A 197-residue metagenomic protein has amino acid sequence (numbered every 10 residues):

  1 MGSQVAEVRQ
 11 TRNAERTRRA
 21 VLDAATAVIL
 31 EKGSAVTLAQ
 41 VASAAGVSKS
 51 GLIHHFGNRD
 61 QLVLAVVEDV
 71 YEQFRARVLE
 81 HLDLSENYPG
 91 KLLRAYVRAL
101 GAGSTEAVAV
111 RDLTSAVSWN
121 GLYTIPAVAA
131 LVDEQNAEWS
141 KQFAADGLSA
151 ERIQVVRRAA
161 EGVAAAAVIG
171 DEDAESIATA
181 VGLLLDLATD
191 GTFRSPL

Functional and structural regions predicted by a protein language model:
M1-R16, S195-L197: N-terminal intrinsically disordered/low-complexity leader segments
A14, V67, Y71, A129-N136: Amphipathic, non-transmembrane alpha-helical scaffold segments
A20, A24, V28-Q61, A65: Helix-turn-helix
A24-E31, R77-E80, A159-A166: Solvent-exposed, amphipathic alpha-helical segments
V63-V70, R77: Alpha-helical DNA-contacting segments of helix-turn-helix folds
A76-T114, V181: Hydrophobic alpha-helical connector segments
T105-V108, P126-L197: Hydrophobic/aromatic-rich alpha-helical bundle segments in the mid-to-C-terminal region
S115-L122: Generic transmembrane alpha-helix motif of multi-pass integral membrane proteins
